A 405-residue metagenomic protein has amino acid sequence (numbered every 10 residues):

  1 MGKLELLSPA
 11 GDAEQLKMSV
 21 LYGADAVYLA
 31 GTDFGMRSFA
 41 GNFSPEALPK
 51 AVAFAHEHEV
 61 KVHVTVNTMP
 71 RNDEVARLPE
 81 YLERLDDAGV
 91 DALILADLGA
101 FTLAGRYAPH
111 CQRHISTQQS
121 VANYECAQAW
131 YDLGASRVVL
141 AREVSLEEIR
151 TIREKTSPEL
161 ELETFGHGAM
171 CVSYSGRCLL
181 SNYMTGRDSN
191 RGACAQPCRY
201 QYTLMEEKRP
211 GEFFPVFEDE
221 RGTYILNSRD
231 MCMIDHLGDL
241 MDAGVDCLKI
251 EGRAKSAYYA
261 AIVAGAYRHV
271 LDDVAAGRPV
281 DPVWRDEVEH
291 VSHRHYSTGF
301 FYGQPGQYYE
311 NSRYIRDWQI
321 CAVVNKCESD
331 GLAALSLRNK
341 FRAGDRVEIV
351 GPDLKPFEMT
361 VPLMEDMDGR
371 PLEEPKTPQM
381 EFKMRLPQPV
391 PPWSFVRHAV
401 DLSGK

Functional and structural regions predicted by a protein language model:
M1-L21, A26-L29, D33, H58-T68 (+6 more regions): Surface-exposed amphipathic alpha-helical tracts and adjacent flexible/coil segments at the periphery of soluble enzymes
D12-Q15, D33-Y124: Active-site beta->alpha loop and helix N-cap motifs at the rims of alpha/beta catalytic domains
